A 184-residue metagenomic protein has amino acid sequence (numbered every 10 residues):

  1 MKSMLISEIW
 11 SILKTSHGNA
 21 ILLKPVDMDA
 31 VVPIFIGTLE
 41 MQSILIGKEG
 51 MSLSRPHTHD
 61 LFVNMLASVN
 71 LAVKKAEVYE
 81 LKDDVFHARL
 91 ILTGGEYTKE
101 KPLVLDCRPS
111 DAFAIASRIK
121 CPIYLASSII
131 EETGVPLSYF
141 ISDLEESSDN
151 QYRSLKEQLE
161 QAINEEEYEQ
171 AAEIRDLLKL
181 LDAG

Functional and structural regions predicted by a protein language model:
K2-Q151, E157-N164, A172, D176-L180: Divalent-cation
A183-G184: Extended, charge-rich alpha-helical interface modules
